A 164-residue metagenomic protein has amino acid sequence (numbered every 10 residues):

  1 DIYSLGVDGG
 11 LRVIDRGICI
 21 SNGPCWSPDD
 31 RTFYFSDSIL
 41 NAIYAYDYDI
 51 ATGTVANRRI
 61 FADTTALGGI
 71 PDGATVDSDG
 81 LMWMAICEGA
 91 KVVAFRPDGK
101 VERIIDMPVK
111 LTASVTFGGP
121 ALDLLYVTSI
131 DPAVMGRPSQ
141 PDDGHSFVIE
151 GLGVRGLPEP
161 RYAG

Functional and structural regions predicted by a protein language model:
D1-I2, G10-T32, T64-L81, V109-D123: Beta-rich, blade/repeat-based domains predominating in secreted/periplasmic proteins but also intracellular
D1-Y3, A42-Y44, K91-V93, H145-F147: A short loop-to-beta-strand structural motif that recurs across blades of beta-propeller domains
V7, V93-I104, K110-L111, F117-G119 (+2 more regions): Flexible "stalk/tail and boundary" regions
R12-R16, T54-D63, R103-D106, P158-G164: Beta-propeller fold detector
I20-N22, I39, N57, I70 (+3 more regions): Beta-rich catalytic cores
F33-L40, M82-C87, Y126-A133: Conserved beta-strand positions in repeat-built beta-propeller and related beta-rich domains
Y46-T54, G151-G156: Short loop/turn segments immediately following beta-strands, especially the blade-tip and inter-blade linker loops
T116-G164: Blade-level signature of beta-propeller repeat domains, shared across WD40, Kelch, NHL, RCC1 and BNR/Asp-box propellers
